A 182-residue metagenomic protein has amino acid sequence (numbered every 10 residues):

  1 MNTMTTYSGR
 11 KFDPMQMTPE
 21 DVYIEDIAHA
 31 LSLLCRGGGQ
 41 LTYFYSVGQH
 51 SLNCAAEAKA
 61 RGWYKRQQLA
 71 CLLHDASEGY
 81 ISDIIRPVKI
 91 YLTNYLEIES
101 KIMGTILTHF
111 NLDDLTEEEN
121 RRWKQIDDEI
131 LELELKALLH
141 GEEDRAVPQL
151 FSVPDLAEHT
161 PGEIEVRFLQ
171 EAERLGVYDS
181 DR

Functional and structural regions predicted by a protein language model:
M1-R182: Metal-dependent phosphohydrolase cores
